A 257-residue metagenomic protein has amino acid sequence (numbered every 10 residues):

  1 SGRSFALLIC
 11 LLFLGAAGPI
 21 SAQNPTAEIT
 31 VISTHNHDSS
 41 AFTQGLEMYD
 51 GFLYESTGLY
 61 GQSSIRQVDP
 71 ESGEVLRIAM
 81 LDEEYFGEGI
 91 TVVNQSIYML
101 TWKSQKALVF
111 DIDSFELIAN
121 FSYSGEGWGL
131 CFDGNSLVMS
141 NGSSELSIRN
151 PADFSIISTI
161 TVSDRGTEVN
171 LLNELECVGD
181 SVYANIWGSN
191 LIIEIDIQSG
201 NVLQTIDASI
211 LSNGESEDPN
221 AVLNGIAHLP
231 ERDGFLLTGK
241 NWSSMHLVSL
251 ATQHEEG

Functional and structural regions predicted by a protein language model:
Q23-S40, P70-L76: A short helix->beta-strand "capping" segment at the edge of beta-propeller domains
I32-S64, A79-T91, G239-N241: Beta-strand-rich domains and repeat architectures in extracellular enzymes and scaffolds, especially beta-propellers
S33-N36, L76-E83, T159-E168, Q204-D218: Surface-exposed loop and turn segments in beta-propeller and other repeat-based domains that flank or scaffold
S39-D50, E83-V93, Y123-S136, S140 (+2 more regions): Beta-rich, blade/repeat-based domains predominating in secreted/periplasmic proteins but also intracellular
Y54-L59, I97-S104, M139-S144, A184-G188 (+1 more regions): Conserved beta-strand positions in repeat-built beta-propeller and related beta-rich domains
V68-G73, D111-F115, P151-F154, D196-G200 (+1 more regions): Short loop/turn segments that connect beta-strands within beta-propeller blades
G73-V109, F115-G127: Blade-loop segments of beta-propeller domains
A107-R165: Hydrophobic, well-structured mid-protein blocks that either form specific transmembrane helices
